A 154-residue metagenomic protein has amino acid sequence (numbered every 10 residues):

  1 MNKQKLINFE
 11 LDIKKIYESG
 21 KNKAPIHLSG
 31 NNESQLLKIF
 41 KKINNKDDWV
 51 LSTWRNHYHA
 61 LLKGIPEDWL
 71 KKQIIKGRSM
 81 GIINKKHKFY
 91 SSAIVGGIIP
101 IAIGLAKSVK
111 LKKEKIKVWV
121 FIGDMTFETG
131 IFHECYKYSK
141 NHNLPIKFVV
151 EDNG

Functional and structural regions predicted by a protein language model:
M1: Short, flexible loop motifs at catalytic/binding sites
K5-Y17: N-terminal glycine-rich anion-binding loops that anchor highly charged ligand groups
E10, E33, E151: Acidic-residue sensor for enzyme active/binding pockets
K14, G20-H142: Cofactor-binding active-site loop characterized by glycine-rich and histidine/acidic residues
H142-G154: Thiamine diphosphate
